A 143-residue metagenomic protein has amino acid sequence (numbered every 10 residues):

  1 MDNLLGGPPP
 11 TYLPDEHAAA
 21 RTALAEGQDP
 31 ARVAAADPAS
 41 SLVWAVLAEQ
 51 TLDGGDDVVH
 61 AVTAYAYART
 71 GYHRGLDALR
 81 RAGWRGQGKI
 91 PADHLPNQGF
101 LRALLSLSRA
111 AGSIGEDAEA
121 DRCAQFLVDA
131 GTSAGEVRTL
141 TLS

Functional and structural regions predicted by a protein language model:
M1-R85, G112-S143: N-terminal alpha-helical interaction modules that lie
A34-A35, V58, I90-H94, L107: A general structural-boundary detector
Q50, D93, A103, A110-S113: Residue-level signature for tetratricopeptide repeat
R80-Q98: Short, flexible, glycine-rich and Lys/Arg-enriched loop motifs at helix boundaries that contact anionic partners
L95-R102, R122: Residues within HEAT/ARM-like alpha-solenoid scaffolds
